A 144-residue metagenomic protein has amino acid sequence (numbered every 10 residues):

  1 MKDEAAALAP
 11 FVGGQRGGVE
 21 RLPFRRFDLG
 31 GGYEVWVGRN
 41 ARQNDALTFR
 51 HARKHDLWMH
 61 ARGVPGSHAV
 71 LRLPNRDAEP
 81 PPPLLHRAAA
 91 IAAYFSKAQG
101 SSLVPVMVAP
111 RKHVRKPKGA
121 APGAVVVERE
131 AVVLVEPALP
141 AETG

Functional and structural regions predicted by a protein language model:
K2-G144: Duplex nucleic acid-engaging cores and interfaces of nucleic-acid transaction enzymes
